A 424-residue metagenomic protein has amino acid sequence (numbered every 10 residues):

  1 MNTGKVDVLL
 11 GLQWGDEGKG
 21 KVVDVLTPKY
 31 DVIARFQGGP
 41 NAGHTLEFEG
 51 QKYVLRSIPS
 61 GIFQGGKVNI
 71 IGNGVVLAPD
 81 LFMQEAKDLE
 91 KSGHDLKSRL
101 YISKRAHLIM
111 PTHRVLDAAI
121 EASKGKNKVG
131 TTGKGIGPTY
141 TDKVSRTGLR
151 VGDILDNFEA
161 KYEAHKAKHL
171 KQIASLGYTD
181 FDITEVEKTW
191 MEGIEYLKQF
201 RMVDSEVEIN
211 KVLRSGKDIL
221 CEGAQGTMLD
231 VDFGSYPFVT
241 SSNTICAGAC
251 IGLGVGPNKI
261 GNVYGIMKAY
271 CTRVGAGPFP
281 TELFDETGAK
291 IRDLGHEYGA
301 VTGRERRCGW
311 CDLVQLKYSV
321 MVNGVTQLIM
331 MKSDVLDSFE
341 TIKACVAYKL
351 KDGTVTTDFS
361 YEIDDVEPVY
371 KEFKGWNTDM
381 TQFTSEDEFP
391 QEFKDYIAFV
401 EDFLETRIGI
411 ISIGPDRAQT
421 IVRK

Functional and structural regions predicted by a protein language model:
M1-K424: Non-transmembrane, aqueous-exposed alpha-helical and coiled segments at domain scale
